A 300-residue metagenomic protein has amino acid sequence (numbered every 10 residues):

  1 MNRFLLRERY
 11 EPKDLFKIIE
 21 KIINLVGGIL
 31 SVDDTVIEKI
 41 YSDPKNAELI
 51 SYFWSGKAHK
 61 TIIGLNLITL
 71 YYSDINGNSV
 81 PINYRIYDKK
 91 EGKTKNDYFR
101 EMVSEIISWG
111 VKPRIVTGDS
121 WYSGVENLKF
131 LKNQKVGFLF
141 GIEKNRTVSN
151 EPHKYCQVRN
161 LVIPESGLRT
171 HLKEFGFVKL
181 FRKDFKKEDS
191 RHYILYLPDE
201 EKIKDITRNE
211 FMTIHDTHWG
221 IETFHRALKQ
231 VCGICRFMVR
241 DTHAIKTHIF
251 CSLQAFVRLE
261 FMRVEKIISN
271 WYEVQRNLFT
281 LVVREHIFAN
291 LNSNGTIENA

Functional and structural regions predicted by a protein language model:
R3-N76: Active-site-proximal, Lys/Arg-enriched surface segment that forms a nucleic-acid-binding/basic interface patch
E8, V26, Y41-D43, I75-A300: Single, function-defining residue in the core of a domain
